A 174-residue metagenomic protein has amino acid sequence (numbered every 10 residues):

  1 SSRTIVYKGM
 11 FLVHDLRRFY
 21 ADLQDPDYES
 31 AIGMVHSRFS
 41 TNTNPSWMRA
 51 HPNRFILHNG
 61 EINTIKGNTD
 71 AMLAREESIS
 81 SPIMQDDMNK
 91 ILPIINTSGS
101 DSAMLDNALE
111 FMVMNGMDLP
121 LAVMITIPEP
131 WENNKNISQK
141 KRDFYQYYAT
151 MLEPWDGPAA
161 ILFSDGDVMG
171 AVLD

Functional and structural regions predicted by a protein language model:
S1-D174: Conserved short alpha-helical segments that host acidic/polar catalytic motifs at enzyme active sites
